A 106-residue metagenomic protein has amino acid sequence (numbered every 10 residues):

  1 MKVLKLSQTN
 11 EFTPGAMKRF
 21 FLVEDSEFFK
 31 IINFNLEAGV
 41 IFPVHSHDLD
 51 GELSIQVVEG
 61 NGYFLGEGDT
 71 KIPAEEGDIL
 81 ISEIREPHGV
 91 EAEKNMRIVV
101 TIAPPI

Functional and structural regions predicted by a protein language model:
M1-K30, P43: A short, N-terminal "cap"/entry segment at the start of jelly-roll beta-barrel domains of the cupin/DSBH fold
V23-E24, P43-D48, G66, E91-A92: Short histidine-centered beta-strand/loop micro-motifs that create catalytic or ligand/metal-coordination sites
I32-L49: Conserved short histidine dyad/triad with adjacent acidic residue
I41-P43, L80-G89: Histidine-centered metal-chelating micro-motifs
D50-Y63: Glycine- and acidic-residue-biased ligand/ion/polar-headgroup-sensing regions
V58-E59, E75, K94: A cytosolic small-molecule/anion-sensing beta-strand core signal
G68-I84: Short acidic-glycine-tyrosine-enriched beta hairpin
I84-I106: Ligand-binding loop in jelly-roll beta-barrel domains
